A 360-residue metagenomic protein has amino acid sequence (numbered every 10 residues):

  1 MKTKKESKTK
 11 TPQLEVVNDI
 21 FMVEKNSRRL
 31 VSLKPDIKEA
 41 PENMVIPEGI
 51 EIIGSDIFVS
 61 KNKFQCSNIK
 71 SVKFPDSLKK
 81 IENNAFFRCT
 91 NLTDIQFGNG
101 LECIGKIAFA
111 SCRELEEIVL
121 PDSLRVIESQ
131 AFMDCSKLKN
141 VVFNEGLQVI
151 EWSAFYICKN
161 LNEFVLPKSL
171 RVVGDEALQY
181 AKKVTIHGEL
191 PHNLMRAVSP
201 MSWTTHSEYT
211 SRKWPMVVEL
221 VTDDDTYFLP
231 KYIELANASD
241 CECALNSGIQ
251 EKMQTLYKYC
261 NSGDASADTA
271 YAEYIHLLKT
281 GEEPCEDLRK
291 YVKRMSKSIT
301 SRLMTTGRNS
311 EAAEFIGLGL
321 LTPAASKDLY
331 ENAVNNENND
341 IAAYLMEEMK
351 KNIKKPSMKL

Functional and structural regions predicted by a protein language model:
K2-R28, I37-I52, F64-K80, T90-C103 (+7 more regions): Structural signature of tandem-repeat unit edges
S32-K34: An N-terminally focused, membrane-permeabilizing/fusogenic/translocator signature enriched in pore-forming
D56, E82-A85, G105-A108, E128-A131 (+2 more regions): Consensus positions within tandem repeat domains that build extended binding/scaffold surfaces
V59-K63: Acidic, Ser/Thr
V292-K293, L320-K327, K350-L360: Ankyrin repeat arrays, specifically the small/polar loop and inter-repeat linker segments at the C-terminal end of each
R302-G307, N332-N338: Ankyrin repeat A-helix N-terminal signature
N309-I316, N339-M346: Ankyrin repeat structural motif
